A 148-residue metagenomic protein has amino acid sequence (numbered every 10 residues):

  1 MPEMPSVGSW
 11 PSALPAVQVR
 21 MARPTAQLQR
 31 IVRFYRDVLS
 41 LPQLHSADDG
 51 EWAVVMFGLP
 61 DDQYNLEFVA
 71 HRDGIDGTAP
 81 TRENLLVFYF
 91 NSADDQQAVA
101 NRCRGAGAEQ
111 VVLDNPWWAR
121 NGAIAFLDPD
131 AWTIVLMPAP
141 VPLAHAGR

Functional and structural regions predicted by a protein language model:
M1-L14, R20, A100-R148: Vicinal oxygen chelate
V7-W10, R72-D76: Short beta-strand/turn micro-motifs at beta-sheet edges
S12-P15, A22-N65: Core segments of cupin and vicinal oxygen chelate
V17-A26, V55-P60, D76-R104, G122-L127 (+1 more regions): Vicinal oxygen chelate
V32-R33, L66, Q97, I134: Alpha-helical elements of the RecA-like P-loop NTPase motor core of helicases
D48-G50, H71-R72, A93, P116-W117: Short beta->alpha connector loops
A70-D73, A139: Acetyl-CoA-dependent GNAT
